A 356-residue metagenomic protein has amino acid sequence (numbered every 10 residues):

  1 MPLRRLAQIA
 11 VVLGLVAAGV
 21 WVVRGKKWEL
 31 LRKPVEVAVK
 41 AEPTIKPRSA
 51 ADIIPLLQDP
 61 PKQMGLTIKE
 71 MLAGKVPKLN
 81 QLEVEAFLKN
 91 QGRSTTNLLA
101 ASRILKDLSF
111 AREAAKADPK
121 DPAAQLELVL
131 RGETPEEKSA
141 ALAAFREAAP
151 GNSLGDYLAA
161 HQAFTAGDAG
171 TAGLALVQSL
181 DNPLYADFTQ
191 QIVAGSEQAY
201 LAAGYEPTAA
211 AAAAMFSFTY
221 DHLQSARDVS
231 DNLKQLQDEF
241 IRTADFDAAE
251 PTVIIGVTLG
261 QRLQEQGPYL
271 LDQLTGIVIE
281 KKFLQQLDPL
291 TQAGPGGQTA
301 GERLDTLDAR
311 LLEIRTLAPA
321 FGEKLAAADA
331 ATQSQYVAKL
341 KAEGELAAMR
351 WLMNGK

Functional and structural regions predicted by a protein language model:
M1-Q8, E29: N-terminal positive-inside, membrane-proximal cytosolic segments immediately preceding the first
M1-R4, V20-V23, L346: General helical secondary-structure elements
R5-W21: Hydrophobic membrane-insertion alpha-helices, especially the h-region of bacterial N-terminal signal peptides
G25, E29-L30, P34-K356: Aromatic-rich surface patch/π-platform used for binding flat ligands and interfaces
